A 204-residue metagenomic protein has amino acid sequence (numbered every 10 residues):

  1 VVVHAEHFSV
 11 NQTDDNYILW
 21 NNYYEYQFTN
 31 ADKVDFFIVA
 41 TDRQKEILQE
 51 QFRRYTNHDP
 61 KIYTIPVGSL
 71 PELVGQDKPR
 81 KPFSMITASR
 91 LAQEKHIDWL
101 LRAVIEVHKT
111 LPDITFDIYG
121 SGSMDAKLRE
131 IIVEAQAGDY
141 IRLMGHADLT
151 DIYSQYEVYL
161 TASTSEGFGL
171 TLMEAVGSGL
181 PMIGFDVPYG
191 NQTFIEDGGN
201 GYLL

Functional and structural regions predicted by a protein language model:
Y17-F37: Membrane-proximal helix-turn-helix segments that form the acceptor-binding/catalytic region of lipid-linked
D32-L73: Donor nucleotide-sugar binding/catalytic pocket of nucleotide-sugar-dependent glycosyltransferases
I38, D77-K95, L101-V104: Conserved donor-binding/catalytic core segment of Leloir-type glycosyltransferases
R129-H146: Nucleotide-activated donor-binding/catalytic signature segment of Leloir-type glycosyltransferases, i.e., the conserved
H146-A147, D151-Y156: Short alpha-helical donor nucleotide-sugar binding micro-motif in glycosyltransferases
T164: Aromatic "clamp/platform" in nucleotide-sugar-dependent glycosyltransferases that forms part of the donor/acceptor
P181-F185: Short hydrophobic beta-strand element within catalytic cores of glycosyltransferases and related nucleotide-activated
V187-G198, Y202-L204: Short acidic/histidine- and often glycine-rich active-site loop of Leloir-type glycosyltransferases that engages
